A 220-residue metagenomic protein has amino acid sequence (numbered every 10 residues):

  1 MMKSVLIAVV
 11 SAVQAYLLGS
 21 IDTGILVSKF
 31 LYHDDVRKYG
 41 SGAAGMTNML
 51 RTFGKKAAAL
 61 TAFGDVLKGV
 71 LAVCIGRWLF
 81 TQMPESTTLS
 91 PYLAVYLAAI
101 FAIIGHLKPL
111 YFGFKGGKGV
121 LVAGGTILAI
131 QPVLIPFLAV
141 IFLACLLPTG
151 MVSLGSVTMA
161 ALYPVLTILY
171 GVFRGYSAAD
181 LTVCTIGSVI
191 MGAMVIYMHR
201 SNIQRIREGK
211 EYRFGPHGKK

Functional and structural regions predicted by a protein language model:
M1-V10, C74-Y96, L128-I135, L169-I186: Helix-coil boundary and interhelical linker segments in multi-pass alpha-helical membrane proteins
I7, S11, A15-S20, G24 (+13 more regions): Alpha-helical transmembrane segments in multi-pass membrane proteins
G24-V27, I104-K115, I141-G150, R200-Q204: C-terminal ends of transmembrane helices
I25-A58, G116, Q204-K220: Cytosolic, membrane-interface loops and tails of multi-pass inner-membrane proteins
D35-G45, Y111-G124, M151-L162: Short, non-helical or kinked segments that cap or interrupt transmembrane helices
L50-K55, G76-F80, F101, G119-T149 (+1 more regions): Interfacial segments of multi-pass membrane proteins
P136-L138, V152-A160, A178-S188: Loop-to-transmembrane alpha-helix initiation sites
Y176-A178, V183-K220: C-terminal membrane-associated helical module and adjoining short loops/tails
